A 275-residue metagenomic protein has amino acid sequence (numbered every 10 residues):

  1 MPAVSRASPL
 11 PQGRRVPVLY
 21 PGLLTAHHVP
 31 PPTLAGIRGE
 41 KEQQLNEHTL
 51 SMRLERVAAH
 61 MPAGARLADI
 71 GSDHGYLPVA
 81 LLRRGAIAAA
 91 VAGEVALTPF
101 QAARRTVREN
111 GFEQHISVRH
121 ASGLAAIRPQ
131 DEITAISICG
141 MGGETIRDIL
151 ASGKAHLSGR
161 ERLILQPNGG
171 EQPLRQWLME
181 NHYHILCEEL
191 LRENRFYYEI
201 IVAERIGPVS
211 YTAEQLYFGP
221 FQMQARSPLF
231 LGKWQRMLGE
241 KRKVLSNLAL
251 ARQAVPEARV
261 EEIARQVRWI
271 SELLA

Functional and structural regions predicted by a protein language model:
Q44-G64, V79: S-adenosyl-L-methionine
N46-L50, E144-A275: Class I S-adenosyl-L-methionine
G64-D73: Conserved class I S-adenosyl-L-methionine
H74-I87: Conserved SAM-binding loop of SAM-dependent methyltransferases across substrates and taxa, primarily the Class I
A89-E94: Conserved SAM-binding motif I beta-strand of class I
L97-Q101: Short alpha-helix immediately C-terminal to the canonical SAM-binding loop
R104-Q130: S-adenosyl-L-methionine
E132-G140: Short SAM/SAH-binding signature in class I
